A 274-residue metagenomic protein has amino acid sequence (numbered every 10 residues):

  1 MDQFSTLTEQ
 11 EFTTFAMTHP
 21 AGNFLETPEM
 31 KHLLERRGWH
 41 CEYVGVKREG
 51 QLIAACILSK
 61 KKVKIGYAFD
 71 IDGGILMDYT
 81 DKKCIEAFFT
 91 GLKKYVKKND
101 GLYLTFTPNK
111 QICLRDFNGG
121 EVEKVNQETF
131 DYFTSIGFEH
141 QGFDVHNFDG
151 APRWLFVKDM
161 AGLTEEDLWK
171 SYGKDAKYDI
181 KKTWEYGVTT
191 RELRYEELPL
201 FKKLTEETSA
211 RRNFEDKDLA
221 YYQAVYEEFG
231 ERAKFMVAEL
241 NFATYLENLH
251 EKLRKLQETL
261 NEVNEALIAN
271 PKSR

Functional and structural regions predicted by a protein language model:
F4-I65, D116, I136-D149, L155 (+1 more regions): A conserved beta-strand-loop-helix scaffold within acyl/acetyltransferase catalytic domains
G66-F148, L256-E258, V263, I268-R274: Acyl-donor binding region in acyl/amide transferases
